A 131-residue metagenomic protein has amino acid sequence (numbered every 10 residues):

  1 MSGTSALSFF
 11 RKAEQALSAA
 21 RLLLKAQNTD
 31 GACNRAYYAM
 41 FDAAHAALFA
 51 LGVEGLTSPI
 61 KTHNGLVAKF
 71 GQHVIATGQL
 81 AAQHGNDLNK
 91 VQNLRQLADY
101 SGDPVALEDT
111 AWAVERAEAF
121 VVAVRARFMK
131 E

Functional and structural regions predicted by a protein language model:
M1-E131: Terminal alpha-helical segments
